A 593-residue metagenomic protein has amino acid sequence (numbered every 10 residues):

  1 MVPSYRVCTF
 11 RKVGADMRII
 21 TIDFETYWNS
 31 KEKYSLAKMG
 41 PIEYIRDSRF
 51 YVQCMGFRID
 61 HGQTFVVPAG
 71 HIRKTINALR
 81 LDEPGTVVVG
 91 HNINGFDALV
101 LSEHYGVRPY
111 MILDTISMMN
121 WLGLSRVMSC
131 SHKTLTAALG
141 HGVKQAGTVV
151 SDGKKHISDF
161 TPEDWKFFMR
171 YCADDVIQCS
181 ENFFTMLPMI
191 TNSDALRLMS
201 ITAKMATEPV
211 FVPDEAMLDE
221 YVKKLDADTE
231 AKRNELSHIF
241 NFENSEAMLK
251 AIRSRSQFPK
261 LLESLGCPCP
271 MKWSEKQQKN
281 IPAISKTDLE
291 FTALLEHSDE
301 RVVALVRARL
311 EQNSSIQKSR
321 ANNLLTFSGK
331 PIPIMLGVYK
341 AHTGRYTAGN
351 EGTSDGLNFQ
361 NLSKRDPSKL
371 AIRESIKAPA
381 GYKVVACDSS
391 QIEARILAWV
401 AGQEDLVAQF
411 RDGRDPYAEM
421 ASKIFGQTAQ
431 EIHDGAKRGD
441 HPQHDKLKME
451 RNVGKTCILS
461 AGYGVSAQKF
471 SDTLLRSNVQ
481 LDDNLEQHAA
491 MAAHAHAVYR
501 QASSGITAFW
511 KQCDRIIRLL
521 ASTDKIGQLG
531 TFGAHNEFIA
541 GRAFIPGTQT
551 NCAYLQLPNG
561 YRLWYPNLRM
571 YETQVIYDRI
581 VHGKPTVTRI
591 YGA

Functional and structural regions predicted by a protein language model:
S4-L139, K155-A593: Conserved catalytic core of nucleotide polymerization and phosphodiester-bond processing enzymes
K144-T148: Alpha-helical cores of eukaryotic small-GTPase signaling modules
